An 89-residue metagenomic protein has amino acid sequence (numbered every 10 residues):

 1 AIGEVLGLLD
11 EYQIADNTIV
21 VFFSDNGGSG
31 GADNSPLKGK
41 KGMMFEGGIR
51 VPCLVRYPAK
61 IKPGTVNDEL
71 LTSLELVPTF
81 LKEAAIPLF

Functional and structural regions predicted by a protein language model:
G3, P58-A59, N67-F89: Non-catalytic, well-ordered alpha-helical segments in soluble enzyme domains
G7-K60, T72: Histidine-centered active-site microenvironments of extracellular/periplasmic hydrolases and transferases
V51, V66-N67: Acceptor/aglycone-binding surface of glycosyltransferases and processive sugar-polymer synthases
P63: Short, solvent-exposed loop/turn elements at domain surfaces
